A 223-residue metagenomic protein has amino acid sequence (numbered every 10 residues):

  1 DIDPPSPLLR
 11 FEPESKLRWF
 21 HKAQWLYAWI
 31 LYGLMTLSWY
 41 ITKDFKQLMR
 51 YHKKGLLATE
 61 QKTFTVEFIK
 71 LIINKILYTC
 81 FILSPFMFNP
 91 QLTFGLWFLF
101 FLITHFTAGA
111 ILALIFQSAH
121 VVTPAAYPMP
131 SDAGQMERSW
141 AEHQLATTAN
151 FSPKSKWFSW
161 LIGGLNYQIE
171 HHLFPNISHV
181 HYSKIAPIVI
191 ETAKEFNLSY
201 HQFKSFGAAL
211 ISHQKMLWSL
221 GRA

Functional and structural regions predicted by a protein language model:
D1-E60, D132-G221: Membrane-embedded catalytic scaffold of the fatty acid hydroxylase/desaturase
A23-L37, K62-I115: Alpha-helical bilayer-embedded segments of polytopic membrane proteins, i.e., transmembrane/intramembrane helices
I41-M49, G95-L99, A110-D132: Juxtamembrane/interface segments at transmembrane-helix termini
P85, H105, S118-A119, P130 (+2 more regions): Residue-level detector of alpha-helical segments with a strong bias toward transmembrane helices and their helix-loop
I103-Q117, V121-V122, V189-E195, S199: C-terminal, active-site-flanking charged/polar segments
